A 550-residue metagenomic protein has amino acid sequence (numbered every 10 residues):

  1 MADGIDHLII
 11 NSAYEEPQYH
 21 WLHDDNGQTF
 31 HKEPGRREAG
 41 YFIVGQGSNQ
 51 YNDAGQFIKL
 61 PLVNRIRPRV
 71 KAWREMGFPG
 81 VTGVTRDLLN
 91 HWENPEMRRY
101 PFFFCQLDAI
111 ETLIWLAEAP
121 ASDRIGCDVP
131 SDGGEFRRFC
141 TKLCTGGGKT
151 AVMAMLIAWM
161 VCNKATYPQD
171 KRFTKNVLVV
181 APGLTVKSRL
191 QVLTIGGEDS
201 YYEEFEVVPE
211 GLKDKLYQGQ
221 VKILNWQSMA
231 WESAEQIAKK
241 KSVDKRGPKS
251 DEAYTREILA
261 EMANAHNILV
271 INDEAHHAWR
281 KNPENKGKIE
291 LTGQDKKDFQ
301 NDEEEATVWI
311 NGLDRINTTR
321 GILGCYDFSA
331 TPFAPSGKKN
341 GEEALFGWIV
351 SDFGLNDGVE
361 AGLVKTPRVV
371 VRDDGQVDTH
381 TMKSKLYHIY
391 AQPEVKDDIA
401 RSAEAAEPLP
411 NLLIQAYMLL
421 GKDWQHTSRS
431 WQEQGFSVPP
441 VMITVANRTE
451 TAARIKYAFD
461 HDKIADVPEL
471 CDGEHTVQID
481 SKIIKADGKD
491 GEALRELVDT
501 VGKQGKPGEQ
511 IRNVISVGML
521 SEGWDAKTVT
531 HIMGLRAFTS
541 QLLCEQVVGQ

Functional and structural regions predicted by a protein language model:
M1-M97: N-terminal accessory nucleic-acid engagement/regulatory domains that precede and modulate ATP-driven motor cores
W73-K142: Conserved pre-motif I regulatory segment
R86, E93-E96, Y100, G126-C127 (+7 more regions): Conserved C-terminal RecA-like helicase domain
K149-K164: Motif I (Walker A/P-loop) of helicase-class P-loop NTPases
D170-Y201, E206, Q227-S228, V445-A452 (+1 more regions): Conserved Walker A/P-loop ATP-binding site and its immediately adjacent core in helicase/helicase-like ATPase domains
V221-I271, A278-R315, E492-Q504, S516-G518: Conserved RecA-like ASCE ATPase "motif II neighborhood" in helicase/translocase motors
N317-F328, A334-I443, T449, A453-L470: Interdomain helical connector at the RecA1-RecA2 junction of SF1/SF2 helicase-like NTPases
N513-A537, L542-V548: A short beta-strand element within the Helicase C-terminal
